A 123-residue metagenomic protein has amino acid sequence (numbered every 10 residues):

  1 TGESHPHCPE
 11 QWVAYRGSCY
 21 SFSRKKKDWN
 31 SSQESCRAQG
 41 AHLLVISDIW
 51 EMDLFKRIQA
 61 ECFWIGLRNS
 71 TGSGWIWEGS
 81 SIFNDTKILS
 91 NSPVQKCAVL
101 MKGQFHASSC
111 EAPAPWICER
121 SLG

Functional and structural regions predicted by a protein language model:
T1-G123: Extracellular, disulfide-bonded carbohydrate-recognition/adhesion ectodomains, dominated by C-type lectin-like domains
